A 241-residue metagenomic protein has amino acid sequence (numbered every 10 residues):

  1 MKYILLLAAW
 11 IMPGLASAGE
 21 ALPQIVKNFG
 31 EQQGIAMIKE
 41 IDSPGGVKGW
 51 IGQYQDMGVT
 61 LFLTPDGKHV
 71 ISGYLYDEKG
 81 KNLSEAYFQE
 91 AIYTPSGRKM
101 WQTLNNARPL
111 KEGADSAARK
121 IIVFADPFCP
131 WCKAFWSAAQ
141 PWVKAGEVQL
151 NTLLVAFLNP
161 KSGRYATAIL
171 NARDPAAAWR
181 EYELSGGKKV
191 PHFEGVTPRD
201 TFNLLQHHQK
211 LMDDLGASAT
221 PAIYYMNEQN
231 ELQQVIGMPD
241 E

Functional and structural regions predicted by a protein language model:
M1-I4: Positively charged n-region of N-terminal signal peptides that target proteins for export
P13-S17: N-terminal signal peptide c-region/cleavage motif recognized by signal peptidases
G19-E31, A36-G49, D56-I71, K189-E241: C-terminal cap of thioredoxin/glutaredoxin-like
G67-P95: A short, surface-exposed interaction/processing loop segment used at functional sites
Y93-M100, V143: C-terminal low-complexity, charged extensions that often adopt amphipathic alpha-helices
M100-R119: A short beta-strand-turn-helix
A117-P127, K133-T197, D213, A217-S218 (+1 more regions): Structural alpha/beta surface segment adjacent to cysteine/selenocysteine redox centers across thiol/disulfide enzymes
